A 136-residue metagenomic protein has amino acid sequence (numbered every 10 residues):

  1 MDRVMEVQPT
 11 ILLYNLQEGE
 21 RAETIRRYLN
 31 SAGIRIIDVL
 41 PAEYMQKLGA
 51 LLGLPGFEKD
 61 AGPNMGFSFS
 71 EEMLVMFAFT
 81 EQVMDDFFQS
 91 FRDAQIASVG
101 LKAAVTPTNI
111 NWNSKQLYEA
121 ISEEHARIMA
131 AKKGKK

Functional and structural regions predicted by a protein language model:
M1, G134-K136: Iron-sulfur (Fe-S) cluster-binding modules
M1-E6, A61-F67, R92: Short, flexible, solvent-exposed loop/turn segments with mixed acidic/basic and small polar residues
M1-P55: N-terminal, charge-rich interaction modules
T10, T24, S31, F79 (+1 more regions): Helix-rich interaction surfaces within compact, conserved domain-sized segments that mediate assembly or partner
T10-Y14, E71-A78: Short glycine-rich or small-residue beta-strand-to-loop segments that form or flank ligand, phosphate, metal/Fe-S
R26-I36, G56-F67, L101-T108: Charged, low-complexity, helix/coiled-coil-prone segments
I36-Y44, L48-A50, L74, Q95 (+2 more regions): Proteins with a high burden of low-complexity, intrinsically disordered sequence enriched in S/T/G/P/A and R, requiring
Y44-M73: Short, intrinsically disordered low-complexity segments
